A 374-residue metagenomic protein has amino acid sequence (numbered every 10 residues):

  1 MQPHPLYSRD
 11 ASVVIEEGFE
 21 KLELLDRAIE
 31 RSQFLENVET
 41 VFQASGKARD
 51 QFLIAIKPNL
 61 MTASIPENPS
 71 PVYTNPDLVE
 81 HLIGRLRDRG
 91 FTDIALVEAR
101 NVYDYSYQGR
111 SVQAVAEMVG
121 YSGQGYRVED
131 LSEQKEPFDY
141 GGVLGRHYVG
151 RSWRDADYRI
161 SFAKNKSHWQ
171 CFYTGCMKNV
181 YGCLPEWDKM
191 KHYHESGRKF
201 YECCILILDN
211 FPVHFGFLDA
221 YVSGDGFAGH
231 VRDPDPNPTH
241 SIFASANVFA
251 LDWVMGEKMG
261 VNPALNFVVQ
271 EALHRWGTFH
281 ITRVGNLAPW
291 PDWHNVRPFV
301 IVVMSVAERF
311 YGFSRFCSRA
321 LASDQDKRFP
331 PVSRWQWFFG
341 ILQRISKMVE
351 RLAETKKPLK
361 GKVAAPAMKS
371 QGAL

Functional and structural regions predicted by a protein language model:
M1-L374: N-terminal and secondary-structure boundary signal
